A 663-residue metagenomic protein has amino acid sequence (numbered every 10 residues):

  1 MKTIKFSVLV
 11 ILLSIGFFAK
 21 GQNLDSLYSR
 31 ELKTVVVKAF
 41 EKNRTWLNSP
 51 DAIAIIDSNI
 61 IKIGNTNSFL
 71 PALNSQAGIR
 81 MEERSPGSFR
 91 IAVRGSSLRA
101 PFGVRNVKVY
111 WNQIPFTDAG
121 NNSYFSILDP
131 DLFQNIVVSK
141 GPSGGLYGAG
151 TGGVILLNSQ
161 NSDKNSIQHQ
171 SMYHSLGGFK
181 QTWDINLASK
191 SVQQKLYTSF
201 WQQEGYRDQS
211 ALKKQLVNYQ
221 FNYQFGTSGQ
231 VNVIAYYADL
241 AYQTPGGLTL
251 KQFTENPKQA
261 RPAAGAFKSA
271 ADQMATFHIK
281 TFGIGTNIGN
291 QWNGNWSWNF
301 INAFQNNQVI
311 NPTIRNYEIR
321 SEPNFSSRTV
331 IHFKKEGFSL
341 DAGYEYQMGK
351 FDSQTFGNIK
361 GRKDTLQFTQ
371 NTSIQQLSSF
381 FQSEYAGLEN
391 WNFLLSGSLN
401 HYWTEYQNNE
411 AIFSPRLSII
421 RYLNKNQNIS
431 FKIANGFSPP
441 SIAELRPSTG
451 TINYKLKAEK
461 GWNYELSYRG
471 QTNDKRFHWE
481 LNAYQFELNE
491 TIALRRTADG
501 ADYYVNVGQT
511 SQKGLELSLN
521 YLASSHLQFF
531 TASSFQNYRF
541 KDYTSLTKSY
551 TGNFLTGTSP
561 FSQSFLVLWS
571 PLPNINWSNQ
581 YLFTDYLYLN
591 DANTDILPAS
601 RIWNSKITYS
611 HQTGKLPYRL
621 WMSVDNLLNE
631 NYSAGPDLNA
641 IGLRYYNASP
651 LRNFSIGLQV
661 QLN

Functional and structural regions predicted by a protein language model:
F6, Q224-F225, S383, F431 (+2 more regions): Conserved C-terminal beta-signal and adjacent last beta-strands/turns of outer-membrane beta-barrel proteins
Q22-I60, Q291, L481: Short, acidic, small-residue-rich periplasmic hinge/interaction motif at the N-terminus of Gram-negative outer-membrane
T34, F69-A72, R90-A92, V107-Y110 (+4 more regions): N-terminal periplasmic accessory domains that precede and gate Gram-negative outer-membrane beta-barrel machines
L70-I114: Extracytoplasmic beta-strand/coil segments of soluble accessory domains associated with Gram-negative outer-membrane
I114-K140, K455: Short acidic/polar hinge/loop motifs at secondary-structure boundaries that mediate gating or recognition
S175-Q202, R207-P245, M274-W296, T329 (+3 more regions): Transmembrane beta-barrel wall of Gram-negative outer-membrane proteins
S297-I310, Y422, I429-S430, A458-K513 (+2 more regions): Membrane-embedded beta-barrel scaffold of Gram-negative outer-membrane proteins
A386-F393, Q485-E487, N506-N590, Q659: Gram-negative outer-membrane beta-barrel transporters
